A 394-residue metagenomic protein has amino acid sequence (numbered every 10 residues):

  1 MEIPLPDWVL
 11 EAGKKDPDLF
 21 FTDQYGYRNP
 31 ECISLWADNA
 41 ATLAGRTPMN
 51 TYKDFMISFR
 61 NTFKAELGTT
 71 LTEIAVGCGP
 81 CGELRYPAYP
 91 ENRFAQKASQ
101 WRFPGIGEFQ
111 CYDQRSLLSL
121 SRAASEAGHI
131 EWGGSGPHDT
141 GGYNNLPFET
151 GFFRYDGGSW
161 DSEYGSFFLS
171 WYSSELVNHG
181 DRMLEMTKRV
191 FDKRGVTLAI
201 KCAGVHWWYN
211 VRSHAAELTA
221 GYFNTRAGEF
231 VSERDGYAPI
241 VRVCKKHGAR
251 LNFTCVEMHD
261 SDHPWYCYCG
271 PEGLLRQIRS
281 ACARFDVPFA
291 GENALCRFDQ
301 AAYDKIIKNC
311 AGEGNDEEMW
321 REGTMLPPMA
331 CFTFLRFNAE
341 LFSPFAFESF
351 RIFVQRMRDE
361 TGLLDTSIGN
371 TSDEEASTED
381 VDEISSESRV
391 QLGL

Functional and structural regions predicted by a protein language model:
L5-R242, A249: Polysaccharide-binding and catalytic clefts of secreted carbohydrate-active enzymes
G236-L394: Substrate-binding cleft of secreted/luminal carbohydrate-active enzymes
